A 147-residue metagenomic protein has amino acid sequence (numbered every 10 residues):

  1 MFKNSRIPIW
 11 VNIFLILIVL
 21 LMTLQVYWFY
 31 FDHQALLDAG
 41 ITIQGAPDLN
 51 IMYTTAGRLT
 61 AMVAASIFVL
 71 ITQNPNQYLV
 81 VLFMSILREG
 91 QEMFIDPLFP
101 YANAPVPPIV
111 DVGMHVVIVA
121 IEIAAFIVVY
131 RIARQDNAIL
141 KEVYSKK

Functional and structural regions predicted by a protein language model:
M1-L21: Cytosolic juxtamembrane helix and N-cap/initiation of the first transmembrane helix
M1-N4, Q135-K147: Short, charged juxtamembrane terminal tails flanking transmembrane helices
L20-M52, A56: Hydrophobic transmembrane helix segments
L49-L70, F83-L87: Core segments of alpha-helical transmembrane spans in multipass integral membrane proteins
Y53, P107-I121: Individual transmembrane alpha-helices with interfacial aromatic-anchor signatures
V80-P97, V116-E122: Hydrophobic alpha-helical membrane segments
F94-D111: Membrane-helix boundary connector in multi-pass membrane proteins
I118-L140: Membrane-water interface at the C-terminal end of transmembrane alpha helices
